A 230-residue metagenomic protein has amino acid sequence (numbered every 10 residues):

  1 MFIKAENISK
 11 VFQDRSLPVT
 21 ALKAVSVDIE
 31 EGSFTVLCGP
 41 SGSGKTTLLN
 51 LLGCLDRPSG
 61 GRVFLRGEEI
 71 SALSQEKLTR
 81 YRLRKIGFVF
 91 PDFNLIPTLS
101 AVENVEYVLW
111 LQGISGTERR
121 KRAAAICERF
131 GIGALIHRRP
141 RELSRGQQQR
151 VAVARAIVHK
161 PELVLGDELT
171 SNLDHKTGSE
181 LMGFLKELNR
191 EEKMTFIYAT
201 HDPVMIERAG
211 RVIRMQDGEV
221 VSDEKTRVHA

Functional and structural regions predicted by a protein language model:
F2-R208, V212-M215: ABC family nucleotide-binding domain
V212-K225: H-loop (His-switch) and adjacent beta-strand-loop-beta switch element of ABC-type ATPase nucleotide-binding domains
R227-H229: A short acidic/small-residue loop/turn micro-motif
